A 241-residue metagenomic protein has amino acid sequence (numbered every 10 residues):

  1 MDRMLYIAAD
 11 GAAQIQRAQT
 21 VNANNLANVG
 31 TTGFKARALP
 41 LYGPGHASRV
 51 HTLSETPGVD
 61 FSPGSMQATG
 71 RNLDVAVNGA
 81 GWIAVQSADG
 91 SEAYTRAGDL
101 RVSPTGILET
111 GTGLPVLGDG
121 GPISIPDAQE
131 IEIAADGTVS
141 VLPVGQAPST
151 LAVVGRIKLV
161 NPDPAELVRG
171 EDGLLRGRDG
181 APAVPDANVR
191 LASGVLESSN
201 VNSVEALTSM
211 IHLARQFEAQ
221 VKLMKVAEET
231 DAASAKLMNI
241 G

Functional and structural regions predicted by a protein language model:
M1-G241: Amphipathic alpha-helical polymerization modules
